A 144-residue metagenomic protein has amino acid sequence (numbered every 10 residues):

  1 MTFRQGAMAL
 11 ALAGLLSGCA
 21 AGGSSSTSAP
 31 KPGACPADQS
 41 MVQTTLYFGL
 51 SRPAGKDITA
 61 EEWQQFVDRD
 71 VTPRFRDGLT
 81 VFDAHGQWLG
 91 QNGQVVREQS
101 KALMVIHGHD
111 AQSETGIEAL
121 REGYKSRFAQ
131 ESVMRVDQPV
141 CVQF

Functional and structural regions predicted by a protein language model:
M1-M8: Bacterial N-terminal signal peptides that target proteins for export
L15-G18: C-terminal motif of bacterial Sec signal peptides marking the signal peptidase cleavage site
A20-G22: Bacterial signal peptide processing site
S24-F82: N-terminal secretory signal peptides
E62-S100, I106-A111: Mature extracytoplasmic domains of secretory-pathway proteins
V95-F144: Helix-rich interaction surfaces within compact, conserved domain-sized segments that mediate assembly or partner
